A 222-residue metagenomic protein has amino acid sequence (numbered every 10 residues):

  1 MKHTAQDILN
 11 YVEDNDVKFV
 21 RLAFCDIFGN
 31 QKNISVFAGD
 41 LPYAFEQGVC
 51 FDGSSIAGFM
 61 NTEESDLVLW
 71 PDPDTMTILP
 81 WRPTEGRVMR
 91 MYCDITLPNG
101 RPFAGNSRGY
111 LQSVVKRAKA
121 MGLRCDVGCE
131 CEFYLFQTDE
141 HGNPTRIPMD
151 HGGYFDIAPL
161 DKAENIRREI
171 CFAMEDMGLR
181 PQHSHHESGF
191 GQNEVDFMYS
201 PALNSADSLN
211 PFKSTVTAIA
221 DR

Functional and structural regions predicted by a protein language model:
M1-R222: Glycine-rich, acidic/polar active-site loops that bind/position phosphate-bearing ligands
